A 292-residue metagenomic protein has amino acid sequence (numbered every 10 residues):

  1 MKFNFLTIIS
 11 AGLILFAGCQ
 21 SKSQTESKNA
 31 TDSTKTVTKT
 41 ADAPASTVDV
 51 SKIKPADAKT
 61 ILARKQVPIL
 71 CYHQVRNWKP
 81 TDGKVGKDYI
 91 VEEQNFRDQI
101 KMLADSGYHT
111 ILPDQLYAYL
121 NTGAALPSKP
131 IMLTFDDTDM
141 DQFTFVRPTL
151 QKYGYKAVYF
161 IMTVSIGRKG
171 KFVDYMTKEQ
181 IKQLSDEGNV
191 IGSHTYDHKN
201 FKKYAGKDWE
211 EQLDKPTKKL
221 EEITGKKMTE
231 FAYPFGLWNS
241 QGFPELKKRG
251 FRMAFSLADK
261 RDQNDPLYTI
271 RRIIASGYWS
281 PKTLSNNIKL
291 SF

Functional and structural regions predicted by a protein language model:
K2-S10: Sec-dependent signal peptide recognition, specifically the positively charged N-region followed immediately by
L15-G18: C-terminal motif of bacterial Sec signal peptides marking the signal peptidase cleavage site
S23-L133, M140-D141, K203-F292: C-terminal active-site subregion of NodB/CE4 polysaccharide deacetylases
R147-Y155, Y175-S193: Acidic (Asp/Glu)-rich catalytic clusters
G154-Y175: A short, conserved beta-to-alpha structural element at the edge of catalytic cores that scaffolds binding
F160, H194, A254-S256: Short beta-strand and adjacent tight-turn residues that come in two discontinuous sequence segments and form the edges
V173-E179, D208-Q212: Charged helix-capping and loop-helix junction motifs
G192-Y204: Substrate-binding clefts and substrate-entry loops adjacent to catalytic sites of polymer-processing enzymes acting on
